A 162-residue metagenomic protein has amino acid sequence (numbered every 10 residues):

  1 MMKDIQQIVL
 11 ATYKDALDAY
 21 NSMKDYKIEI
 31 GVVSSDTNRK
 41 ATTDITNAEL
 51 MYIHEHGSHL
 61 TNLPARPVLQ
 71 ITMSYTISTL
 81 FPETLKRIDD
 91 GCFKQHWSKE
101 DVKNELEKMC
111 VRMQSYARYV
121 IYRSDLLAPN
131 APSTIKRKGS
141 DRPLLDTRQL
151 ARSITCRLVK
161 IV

Functional and structural regions predicted by a protein language model:
M1-V162: Short, Lys/Arg-rich flexible segments
